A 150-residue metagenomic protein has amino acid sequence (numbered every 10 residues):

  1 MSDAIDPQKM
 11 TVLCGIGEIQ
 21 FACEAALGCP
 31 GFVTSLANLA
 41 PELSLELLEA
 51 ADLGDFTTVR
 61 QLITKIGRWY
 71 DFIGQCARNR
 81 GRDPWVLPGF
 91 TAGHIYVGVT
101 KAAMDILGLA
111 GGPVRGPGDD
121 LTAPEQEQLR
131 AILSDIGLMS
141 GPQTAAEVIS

Functional and structural regions predicted by a protein language model:
M1-R78: Catalytic alpha/beta core domains of metabolic enzymes, predominantly
G15, T34, N38, F90-G98 (+1 more regions): Short, well-ordered coil↔helix boundary/capping segments
A25-C29, Y70-G116: Conserved short secondary-structure transition element at the edge of the structured enzyme core that lines
E42-L45, G98, E127: Residues on a specific face of well-ordered alpha-helices
A51, A103-L107, I136: Generic structural signal for hydrophobic core residues of well-folded globular domains
T64-G67, D105, S134: Short amphipathic alpha-helical surface patches that mediate protein-protein
A110-G111, G116-S150: Long, low-complexity C-terminal extensions of enzymes
